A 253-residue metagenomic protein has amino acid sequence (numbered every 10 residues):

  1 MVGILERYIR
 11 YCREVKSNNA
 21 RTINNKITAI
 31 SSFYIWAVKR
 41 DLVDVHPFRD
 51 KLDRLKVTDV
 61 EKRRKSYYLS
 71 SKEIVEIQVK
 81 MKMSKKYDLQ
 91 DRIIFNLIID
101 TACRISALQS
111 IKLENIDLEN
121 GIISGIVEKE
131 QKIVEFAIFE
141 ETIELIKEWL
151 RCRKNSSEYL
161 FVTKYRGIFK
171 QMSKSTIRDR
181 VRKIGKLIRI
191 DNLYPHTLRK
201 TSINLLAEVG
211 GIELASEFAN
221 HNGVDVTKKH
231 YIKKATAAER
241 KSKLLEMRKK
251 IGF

Functional and structural regions predicted by a protein language model:
M1-R64: N-terminal core-binding DNA-recognition domain of tyrosine recombinases/integrases
T58-E76, E130-E140, K154-E158: DNA breakage-rejoining catalytic core of tyrosine-based enzymes
E73-I105: Basic, Lys/Arg- and aromatic-enriched nucleic-acid-binding interface segment
N96, D100, R199-N222: C-terminal catalytic core of tyrosine-transesterase DNA break-rejoin enzymes
T101, I105-S106, S110-L145: Conserved tyrosine-mediated DNA breakage-rejoining catalytic core shared by Y-recombinases
I116-L118, D191-N192, G211-H230: Short, polar N-cap/turn motifs at the start of nucleic acid-interacting alpha helices
E128-K147, Y159-R180: C-terminal catalytic core of Y-nucleophile DNA break-rejoin enzymes
A137, E217, K229-F253: DNA/chromatin major-groove-contacting recognition/catalytic segments
